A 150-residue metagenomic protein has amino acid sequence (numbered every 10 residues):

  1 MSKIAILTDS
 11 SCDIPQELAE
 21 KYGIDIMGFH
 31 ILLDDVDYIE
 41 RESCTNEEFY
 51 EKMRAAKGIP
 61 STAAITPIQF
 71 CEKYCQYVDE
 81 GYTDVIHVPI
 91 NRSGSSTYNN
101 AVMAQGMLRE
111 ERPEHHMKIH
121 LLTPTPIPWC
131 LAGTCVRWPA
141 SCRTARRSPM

Functional and structural regions predicted by a protein language model:
A5-C71: N-terminal glycine-rich anion-binding loop in soluble enzyme alpha/beta folds
L7-T8, H87-N91, L122-T123: Short beta-strand segments
M53-R54, V78, C142-R143: Hydrophobic residues in alpha-helical segments
G58-I65, P89-S96, T125-P126: Short coil/turn segments at secondary-structure boundaries
Q69-L108: N-terminal glycine-rich phosphate/adenylate-binding segment common to multiple enzyme folds
G94-M150: Active-site histidine-anchored catalytic micro-motif
